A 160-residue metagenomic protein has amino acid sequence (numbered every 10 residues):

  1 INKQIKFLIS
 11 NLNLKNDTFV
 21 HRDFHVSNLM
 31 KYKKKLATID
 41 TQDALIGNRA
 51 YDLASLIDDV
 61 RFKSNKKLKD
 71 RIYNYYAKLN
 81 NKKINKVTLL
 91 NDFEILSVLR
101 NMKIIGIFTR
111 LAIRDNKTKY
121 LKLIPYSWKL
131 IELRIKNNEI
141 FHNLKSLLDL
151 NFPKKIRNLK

Functional and structural regions predicted by a protein language model:
I1-R22, M30-K33, A37-I39, D59 (+3 more regions): ATP-dependent phospho-/nucleotidyl transfer catalytic cores
K3-K6, S10, K33, K67-N74 (+4 more regions): Replace "anionic and nucleotidyl ligands
L29, I46-N48: Conserved protein kinase catalytic core
D40-A44: Activation of the activation-loop gatekeeper triad in protein kinase-fold domains
R49-I84, V98-D115, S127-R134: Active-site activation/catalytic loop segments of kinase-like enzymes and analogous catalytic loops in related
K83-N91: Histidine/acidic-rich helix-loop-helix segments that form or flank divalent-metal centers in metalloenzyme catalytic
G106-K160: ATP/Mg2+ or Mg2+-diphosphate-binding catalytic cores that bind nucleotide phosphates or diphosphates via glycine-rich
